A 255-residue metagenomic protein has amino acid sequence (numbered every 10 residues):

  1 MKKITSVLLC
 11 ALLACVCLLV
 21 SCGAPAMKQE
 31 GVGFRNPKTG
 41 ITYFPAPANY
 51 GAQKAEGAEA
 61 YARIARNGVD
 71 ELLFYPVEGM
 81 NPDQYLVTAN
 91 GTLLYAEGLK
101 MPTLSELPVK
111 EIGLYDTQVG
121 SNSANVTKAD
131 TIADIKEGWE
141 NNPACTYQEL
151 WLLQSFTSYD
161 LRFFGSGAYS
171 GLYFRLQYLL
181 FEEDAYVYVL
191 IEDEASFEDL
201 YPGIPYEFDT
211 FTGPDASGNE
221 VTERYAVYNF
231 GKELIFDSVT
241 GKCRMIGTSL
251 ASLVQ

Functional and structural regions predicted by a protein language model:
M1-A11: Positively charged n-region of N-terminal signal peptides that target proteins for export
L18-S21: C-terminal motif of bacterial Sec signal peptides marking the signal peptidase cleavage site
A24-Q255: Function-determining sites in protein domains
